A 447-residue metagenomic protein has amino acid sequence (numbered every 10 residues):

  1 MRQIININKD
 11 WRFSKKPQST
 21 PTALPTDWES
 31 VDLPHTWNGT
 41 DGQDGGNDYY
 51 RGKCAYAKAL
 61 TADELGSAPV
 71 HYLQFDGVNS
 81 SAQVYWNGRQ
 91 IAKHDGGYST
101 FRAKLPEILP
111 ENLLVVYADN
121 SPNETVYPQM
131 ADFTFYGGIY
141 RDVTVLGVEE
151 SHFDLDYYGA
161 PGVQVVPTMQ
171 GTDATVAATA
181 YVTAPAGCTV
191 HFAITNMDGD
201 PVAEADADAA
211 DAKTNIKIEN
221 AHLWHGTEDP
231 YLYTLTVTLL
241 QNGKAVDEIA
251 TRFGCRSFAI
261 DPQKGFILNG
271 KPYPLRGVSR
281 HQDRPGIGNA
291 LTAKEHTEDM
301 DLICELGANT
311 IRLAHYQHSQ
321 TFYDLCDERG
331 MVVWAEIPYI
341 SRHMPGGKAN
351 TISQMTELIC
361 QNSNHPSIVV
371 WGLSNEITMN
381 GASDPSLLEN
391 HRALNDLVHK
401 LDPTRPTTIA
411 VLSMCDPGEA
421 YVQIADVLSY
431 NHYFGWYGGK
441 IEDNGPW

Functional and structural regions predicted by a protein language model:
M1-Q320, D324-L325, R329-V333, Q354-E357 (+4 more regions): Secreted/periplasmic carbohydrate-active enzymes, especially glycoside hydrolases
P128, I337-P345, S353, N375-M379 (+1 more regions): Short beta-alpha connecting loops at secondary-structure transitions that line or flank enzyme active sites
P128-M130, I287-T292, P345-K348, A382-S386 (+1 more regions): Short, solvent-exposed loop/turn segments at secondary-structure boundaries
R280, Y316-H318, P338-I340, S374-E376 (+2 more regions): Active-site beta-loop-alpha junctions enriched in small/polar residues
I311-S319, S341-A349, C415-P417, W436-P446: Acidic-and-aromatic substrate-binding clefts and catalytic sites of carbohydrate-active enzymes
M344-K348, S374-D402, V411: Active-site cleft segment of glycoside hydrolase catalytic domains centered on the general acid/base Glu
C360, N364-P385, V422-D426: Alpha-amylase-like alpha-glycosidases and glucanotransferases acting on alpha-linked glucans and related
E389-W447: Extracellular glycoside hydrolase catalytic/binding regions
